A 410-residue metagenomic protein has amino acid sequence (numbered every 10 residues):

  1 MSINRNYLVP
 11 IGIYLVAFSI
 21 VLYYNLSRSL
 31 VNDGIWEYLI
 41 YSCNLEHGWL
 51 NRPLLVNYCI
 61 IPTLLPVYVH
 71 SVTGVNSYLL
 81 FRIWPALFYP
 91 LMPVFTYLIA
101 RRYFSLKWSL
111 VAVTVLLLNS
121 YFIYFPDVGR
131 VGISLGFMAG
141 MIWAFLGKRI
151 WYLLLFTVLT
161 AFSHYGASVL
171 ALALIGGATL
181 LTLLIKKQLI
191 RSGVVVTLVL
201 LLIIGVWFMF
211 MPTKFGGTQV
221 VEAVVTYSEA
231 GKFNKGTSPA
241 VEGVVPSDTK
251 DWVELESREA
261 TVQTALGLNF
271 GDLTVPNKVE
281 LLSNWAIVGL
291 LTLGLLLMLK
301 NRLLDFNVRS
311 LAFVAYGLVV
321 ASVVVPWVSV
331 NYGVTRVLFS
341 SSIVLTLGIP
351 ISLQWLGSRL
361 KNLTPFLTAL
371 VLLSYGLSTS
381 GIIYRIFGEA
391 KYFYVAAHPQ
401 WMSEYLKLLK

Functional and structural regions predicted by a protein language model:
M1-Y23, G193-L198, L363-L372: Start-transfer (signal-anchor) and selected internal transmembrane alpha helices of multi-pass inner/ER membrane
S2-R5, I185-V194, L291-G317: Membrane-interface helix-loop-helix junctions at transmembrane boundaries of multi-pass membrane enzymes, predominantly
Y7, A17-G136, S340, A390-A397: Active-site lumenal/periplasmic loops and adjacent helix-entry segments of GT-C-fold, multi-pass membrane
I40-S42, V131, S340, L367-K410: Extracytoplasmic
M138-Y152, T160: Membrane-interface transmembrane helices that cradle and orient dolichyl/undecaprenyl
V169-L170, V330-S358: Hydrophobic/aromatic-rich transmembrane helices and adjacent perimembrane loops
V195-L202, W355-I383: Signature aromatic-anchored transmembrane alpha helix within multi-pass, membrane-resident enzymes that catalyze glycan
K232-K300: Alpha-helical transmembrane segments at the extracellular/periplasmic loop-to-helix junctions of multi-pass membrane
